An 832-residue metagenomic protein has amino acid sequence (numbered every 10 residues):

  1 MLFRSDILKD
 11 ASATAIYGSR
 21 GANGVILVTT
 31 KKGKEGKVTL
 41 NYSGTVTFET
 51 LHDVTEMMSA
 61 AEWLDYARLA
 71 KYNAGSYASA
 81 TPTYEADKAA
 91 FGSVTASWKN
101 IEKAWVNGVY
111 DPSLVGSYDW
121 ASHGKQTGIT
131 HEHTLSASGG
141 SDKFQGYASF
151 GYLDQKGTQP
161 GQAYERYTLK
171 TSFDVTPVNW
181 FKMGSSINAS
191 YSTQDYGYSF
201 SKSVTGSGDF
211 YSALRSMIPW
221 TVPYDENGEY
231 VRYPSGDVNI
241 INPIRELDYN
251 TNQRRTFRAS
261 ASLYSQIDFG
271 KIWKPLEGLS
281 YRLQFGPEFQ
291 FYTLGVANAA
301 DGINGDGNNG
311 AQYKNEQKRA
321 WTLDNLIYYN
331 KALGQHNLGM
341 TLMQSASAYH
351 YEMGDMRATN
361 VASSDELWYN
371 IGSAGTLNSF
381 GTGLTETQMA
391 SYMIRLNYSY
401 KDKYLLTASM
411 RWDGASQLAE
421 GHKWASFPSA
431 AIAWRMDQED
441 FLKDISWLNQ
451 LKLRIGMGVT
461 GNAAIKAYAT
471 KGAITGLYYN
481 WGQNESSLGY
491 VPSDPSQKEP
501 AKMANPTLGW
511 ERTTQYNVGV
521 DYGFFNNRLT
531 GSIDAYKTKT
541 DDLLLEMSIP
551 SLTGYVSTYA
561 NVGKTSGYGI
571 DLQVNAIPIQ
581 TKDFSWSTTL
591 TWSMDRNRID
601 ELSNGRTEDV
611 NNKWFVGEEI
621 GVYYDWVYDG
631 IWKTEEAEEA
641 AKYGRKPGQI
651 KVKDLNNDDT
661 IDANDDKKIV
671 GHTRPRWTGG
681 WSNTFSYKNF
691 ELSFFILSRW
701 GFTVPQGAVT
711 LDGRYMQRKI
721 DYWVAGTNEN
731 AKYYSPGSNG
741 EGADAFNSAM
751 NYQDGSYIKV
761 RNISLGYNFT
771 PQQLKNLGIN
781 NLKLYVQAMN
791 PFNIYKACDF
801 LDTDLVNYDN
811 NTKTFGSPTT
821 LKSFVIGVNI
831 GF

Functional and structural regions predicted by a protein language model:
M1-K170, V178, K182-G184, N188-S190 (+11 more regions): Short, small/polar-rich motifs associated with maturation and membrane association, primarily at protein termini
K32-L40, G206-F210, A463: Short, charged/polar, Gly/Pro-enriched secondary-structure boundary elements
N41-D111, D355, A469, G476 (+5 more regions): Conserved small-residue
E56-M58, N298-A300, M356-T359, G605 (+3 more regions): Short Gly/aromatic-enriched secondary-structure transition segments
A104-D111, P492-A501, Y536-V562, T589 (+3 more regions): Surface-exposed, extracytoplasmic segments of Gram-negative outer-membrane nutrient-acquisition systems
S113-W120, N378, D662-D665: Short Pro/Gly-enriched beta-strand edge/turn motifs at strand-loop
W120-K125, R245-N252, G381-T382, D665-G671: Asp/Glu-centered strand-loop micro-motifs enriched in Gly/Pro and often flanked by an aromatic residue
H131, R166, S172-Y191, G197-K202 (+6 more regions): Extracellular/periplasmic, surface-exposed regions of secreted and cell-surface proteins
